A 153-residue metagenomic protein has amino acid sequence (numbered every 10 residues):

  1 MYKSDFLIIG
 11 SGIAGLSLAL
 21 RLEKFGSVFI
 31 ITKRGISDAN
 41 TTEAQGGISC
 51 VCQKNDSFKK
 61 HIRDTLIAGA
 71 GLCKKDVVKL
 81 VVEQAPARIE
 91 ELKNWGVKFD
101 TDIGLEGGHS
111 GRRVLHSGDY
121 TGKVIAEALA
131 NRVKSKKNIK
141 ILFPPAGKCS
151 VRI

Functional and structural regions predicted by a protein language model:
Y2-S4, K24-S27, Q45, K136-I139: Short coil/turn connectors at secondary-structure junctions
S4-I30: N-terminal Rossmann-like FAD-binding beta1-loop-alpha1 element of flavoenzymes
T32, I36-I153: Conserved N-terminal/central alpha/beta ligand/cofactor-binding core
